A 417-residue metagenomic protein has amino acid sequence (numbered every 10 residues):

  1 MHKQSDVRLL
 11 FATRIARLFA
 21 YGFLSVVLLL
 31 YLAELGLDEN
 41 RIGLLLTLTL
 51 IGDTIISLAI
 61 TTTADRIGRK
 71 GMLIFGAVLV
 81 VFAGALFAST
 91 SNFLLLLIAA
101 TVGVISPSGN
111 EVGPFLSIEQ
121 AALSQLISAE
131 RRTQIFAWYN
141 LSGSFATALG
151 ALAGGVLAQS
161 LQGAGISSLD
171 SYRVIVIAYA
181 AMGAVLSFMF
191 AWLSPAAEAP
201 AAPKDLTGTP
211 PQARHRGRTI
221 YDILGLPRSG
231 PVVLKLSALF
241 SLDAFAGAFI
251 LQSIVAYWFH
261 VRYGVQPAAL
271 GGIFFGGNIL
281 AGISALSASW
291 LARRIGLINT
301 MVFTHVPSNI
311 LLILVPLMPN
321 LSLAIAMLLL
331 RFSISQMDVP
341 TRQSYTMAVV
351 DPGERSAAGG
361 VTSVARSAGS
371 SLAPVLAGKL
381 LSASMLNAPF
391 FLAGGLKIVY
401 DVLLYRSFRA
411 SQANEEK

Functional and structural regions predicted by a protein language model:
M1-V7, A196-A244, V261, V265: Juxtamembrane intracellular "pre-TM" segments in multi-pass secondary transporters
H2-I55, V232-F275: Helix-loop boundary and gating motifs at the non-cytosolic
I15, A83, F93-P114, L323-M337: Hydrophobic core of transmembrane alpha-helices in multi-pass small-molecule transporters, especially MFS/SLC-type
L29-L30, E34, A148-D170, R262 (+1 more regions): Transmembrane alpha-helix termini and helix-breaking/packing motifs in multi-pass membrane transporters
I55-F93: Conserved MFS/SLC helix-loop-helix module at the cytosolic interface between two early adjacent transmembrane helices
I56-G68, A158, S284-L297, L381-S382: Helix-to-loop junctions at the C-terminal end of transmembrane segments in multipass secondary transporters
G71-L86, N299-L314, G394: Structural signature of the two symmetry-related core transmembrane helices
G154, A180-K204, Y400-F408: C-terminal membrane-cytosol helix-exit motif in multi-pass small-molecule transporters
